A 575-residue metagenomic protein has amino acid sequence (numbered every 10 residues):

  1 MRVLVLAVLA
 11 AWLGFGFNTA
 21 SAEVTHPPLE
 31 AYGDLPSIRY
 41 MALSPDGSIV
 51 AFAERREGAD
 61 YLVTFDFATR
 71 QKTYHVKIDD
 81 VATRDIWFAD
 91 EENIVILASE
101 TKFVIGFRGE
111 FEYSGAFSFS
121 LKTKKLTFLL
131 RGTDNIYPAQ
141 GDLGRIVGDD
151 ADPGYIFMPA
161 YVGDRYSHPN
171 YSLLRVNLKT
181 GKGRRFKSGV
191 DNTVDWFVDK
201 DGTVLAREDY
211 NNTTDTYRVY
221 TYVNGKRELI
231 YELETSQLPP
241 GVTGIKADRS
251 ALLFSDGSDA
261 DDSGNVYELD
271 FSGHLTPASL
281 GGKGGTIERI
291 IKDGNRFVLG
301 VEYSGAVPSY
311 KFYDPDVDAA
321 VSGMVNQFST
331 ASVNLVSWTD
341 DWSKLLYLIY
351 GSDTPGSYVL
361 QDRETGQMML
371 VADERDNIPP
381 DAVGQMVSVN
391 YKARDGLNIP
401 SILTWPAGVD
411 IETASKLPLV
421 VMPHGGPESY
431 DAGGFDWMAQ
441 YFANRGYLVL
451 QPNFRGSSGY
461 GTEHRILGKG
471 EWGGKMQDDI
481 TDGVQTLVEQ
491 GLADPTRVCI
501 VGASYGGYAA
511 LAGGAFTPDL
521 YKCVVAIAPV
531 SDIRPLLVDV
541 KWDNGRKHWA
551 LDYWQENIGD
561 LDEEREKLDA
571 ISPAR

Functional and structural regions predicted by a protein language model:
M1-L4: Positively charged n-region of N-terminal signal peptides that target proteins for export
L6-G16: Bacterial N-terminal signal peptides
W12, A22-L345, S352-T354: Beta-propeller folds
V194-F197, Y310-D410, W437-Q440, N444-R445 (+1 more regions): Non-catalytic accessory segments flanking enzyme active sites
F197, F254, G300, L345-L346 (+9 more regions): Structured core elements
D261-G264, T286-E288, A306-P308, D353-G356 (+8 more regions): Flexible loop/turn segments at secondary-structure boundaries
N377-T496, A503-S504, V538-D539: Cap/lid segment of the alpha/beta-hydrolase catalytic domain
F454-R575: Active-site-proximal cap/loop segments of hydrolase catalytic domains
